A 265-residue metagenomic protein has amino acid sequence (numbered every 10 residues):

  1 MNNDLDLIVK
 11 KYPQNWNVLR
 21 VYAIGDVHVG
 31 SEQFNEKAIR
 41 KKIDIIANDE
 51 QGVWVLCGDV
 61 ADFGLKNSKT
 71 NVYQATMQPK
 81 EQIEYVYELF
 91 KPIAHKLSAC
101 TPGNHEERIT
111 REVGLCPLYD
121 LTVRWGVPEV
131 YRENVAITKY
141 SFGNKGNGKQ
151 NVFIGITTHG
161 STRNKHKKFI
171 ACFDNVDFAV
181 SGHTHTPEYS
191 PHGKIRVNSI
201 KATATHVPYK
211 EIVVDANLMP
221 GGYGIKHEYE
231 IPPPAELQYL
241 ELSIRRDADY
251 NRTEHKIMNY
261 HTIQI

Functional and structural regions predicted by a protein language model:
M1-D6: C-terminal regulatory/interaction regions
I8-R132: Core catalytic region of metal-dependent phosphoesterases/phosphodiesterases, especially metallo-beta-lactamase-like
K10-Y22, I137-G155, Y209: Beta-strand-turn-beta hairpins that frame and shape the catalytic cleft of phosphate-ester-processing enzymes
Y131-E133, N147-V152, F173-N175: Short gly/pro-enriched beta-turn/loop segments at secondary-structure junctions
R132-T138, T162-K167: Active-site glycine-rich loop that binds ribose-phosphate moieties when present
V135-Y140, Q238-L242: Short beta-strand scaffold segments in enzyme catalytic cores
I154-G155, G160-N251: Conserved beta-sheet core of the metallophosphoesterase superfamily
R245-I265: C-terminal accessory extensions appended to soluble enzyme cores
